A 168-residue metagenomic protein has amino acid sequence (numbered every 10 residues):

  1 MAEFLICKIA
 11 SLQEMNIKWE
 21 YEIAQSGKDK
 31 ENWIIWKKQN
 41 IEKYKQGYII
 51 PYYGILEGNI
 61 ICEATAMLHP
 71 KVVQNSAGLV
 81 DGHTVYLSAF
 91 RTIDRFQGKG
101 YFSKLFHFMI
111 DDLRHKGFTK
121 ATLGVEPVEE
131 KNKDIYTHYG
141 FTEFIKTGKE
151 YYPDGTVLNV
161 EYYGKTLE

Functional and structural regions predicted by a protein language model:
M1-Y21, E168: Conserved N-terminal entry element of GNAT/NAT acetyltransferase domains
K28-L56, T65, K71: Active-site rim helix/loop that mediates acceptor-substrate recognition in acyltransferases
Y53, N59-P70, Q74-N75, Y86 (+1 more regions): Conserved beta-strand in the GNAT
T92, G98-D111, H138: Conserved acetyl-CoA-binding loop-helix of GNAT-fold acetyltransferases
S103, V128-I145: Conserved active-site alpha-helix within GNAT-family acetyltransferase domains
L113-V125: Conserved GNAT acetyl-CoA-binding A-motif
L123-K133, E150-D154: Conserved beta-strand-loop-alpha-helix junction that forms the acyl-donor binding cleft
